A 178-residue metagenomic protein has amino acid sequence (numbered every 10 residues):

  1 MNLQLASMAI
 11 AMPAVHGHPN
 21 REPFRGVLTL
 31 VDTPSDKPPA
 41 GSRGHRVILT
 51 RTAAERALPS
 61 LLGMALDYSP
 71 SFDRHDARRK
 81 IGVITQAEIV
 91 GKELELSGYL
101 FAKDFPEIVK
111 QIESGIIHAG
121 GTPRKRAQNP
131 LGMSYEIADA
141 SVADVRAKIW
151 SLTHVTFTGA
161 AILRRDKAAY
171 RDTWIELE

Functional and structural regions predicted by a protein language model:
M1-A65: Polar/acidic, low-complexity leader/linker segments enriched in S/T/G and N/D
S7-G17, D73-I89, S141: Short amphipathic beta-strand and strand-loop transition segments with alternating hydrophobic
E22-G26, M64-L66, L94, M133 (+1 more regions): A broad, low-specificity signal marking well-ordered, structured residues that form hydrophobic/aromatic
F24, R56-A57, S69-P70, V90-L94 (+1 more regions): Domain-core detector
T29-A40, E55-R56, F72-A77, K103-K110 (+1 more regions): Short, surface-exposed beta-strand/loop "edge" segments at domain boundaries and coil↔beta transitions
H45-A57, V83-E88, S114-H118: Short low-complexity stretches enriched in small and charged residues
S60-H75, M133: Short conserved beta-strand and strand-loop elements enriched in small hydrophobics with frequent Asp/Gly
E88-E178: Residue microenvironments linked to proteolytic maturation and disulfide-stabilized extracellular modules
